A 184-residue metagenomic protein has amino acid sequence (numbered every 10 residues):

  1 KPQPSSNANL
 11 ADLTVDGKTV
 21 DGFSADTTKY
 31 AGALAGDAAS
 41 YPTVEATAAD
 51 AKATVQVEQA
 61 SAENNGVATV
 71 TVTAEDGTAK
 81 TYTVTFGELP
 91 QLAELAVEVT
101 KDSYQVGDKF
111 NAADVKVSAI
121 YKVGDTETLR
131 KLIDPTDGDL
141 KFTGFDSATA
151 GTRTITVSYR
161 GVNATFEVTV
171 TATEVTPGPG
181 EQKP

Functional and structural regions predicted by a protein language model:
K1-P184: Beta-rich interaction/scaffold domains
